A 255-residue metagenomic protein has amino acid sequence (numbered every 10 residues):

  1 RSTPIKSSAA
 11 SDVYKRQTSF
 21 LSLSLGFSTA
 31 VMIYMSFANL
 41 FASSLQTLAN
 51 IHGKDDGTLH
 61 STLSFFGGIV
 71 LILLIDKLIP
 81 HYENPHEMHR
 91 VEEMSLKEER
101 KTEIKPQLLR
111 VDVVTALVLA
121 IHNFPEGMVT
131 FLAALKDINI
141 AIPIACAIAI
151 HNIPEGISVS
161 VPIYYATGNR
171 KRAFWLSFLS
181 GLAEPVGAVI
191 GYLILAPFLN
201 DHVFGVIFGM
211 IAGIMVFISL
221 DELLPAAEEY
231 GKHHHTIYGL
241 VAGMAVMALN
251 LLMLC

Functional and structural regions predicted by a protein language model:
R1-A10, Y14: Single conserved hydrophobic/aromatic residue that forms the stacking wall/gate of nucleotide- or nucleobase-binding
T18-S24, L48-L63, F198-I207, Y230-H235: Interfacial loop-to-helix junctions that mark the boundaries of transmembrane helices in multi-pass membrane
F20, L220-A242: Interfacial loop-to-transmembrane junctions
G26-S43, E184: A generic, lipid-embedded transmembrane alpha helix
S36-Q46, M215-A227: Transmembrane alpha-helical segments of integral membrane proteins
L78-V111: Intrinsically disordered, low-complexity non-transmembrane regions of multi-pass membrane transporters
E99-K105, D112-I150, P154-T167, A173-S177 (+1 more regions): Generic transmembrane alpha-helix signature in multi-pass membrane proteins, especially transporters/channels
A248-C255: Juxtamembrane boundary at the C-terminal end of a transmembrane helix
